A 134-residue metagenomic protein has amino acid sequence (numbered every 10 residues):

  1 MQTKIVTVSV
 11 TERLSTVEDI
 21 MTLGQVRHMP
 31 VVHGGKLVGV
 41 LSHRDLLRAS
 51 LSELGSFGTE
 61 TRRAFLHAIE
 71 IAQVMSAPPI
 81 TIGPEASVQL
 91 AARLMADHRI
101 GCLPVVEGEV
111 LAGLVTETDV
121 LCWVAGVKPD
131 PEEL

Functional and structural regions predicted by a protein language model:
M1-K4, S42-I80, A92-A96, T116-L134: Tandem CBS (Bateman) regulatory domains
V8-Q25, V31-H33, T81-R99, V106 (+1 more regions): The conserved cystathionine-beta-synthase
R27, V32, V40-R44, V106 (+1 more regions): Short hydrophobic beta-strand motif reused across regulatory alpha/beta modules
K36-L37, R48: Short active-site-proximal "capping" loops at secondary-structure junctions
L37-V40, V88, L111-L114: Glycine-rich acetyl-CoA-binding "A-motif" of GNAT/NAT acetyltransferases
G39, G101-C102: Glycine-centered small-residue hotspots that permit tight backbone geometry or close packing
